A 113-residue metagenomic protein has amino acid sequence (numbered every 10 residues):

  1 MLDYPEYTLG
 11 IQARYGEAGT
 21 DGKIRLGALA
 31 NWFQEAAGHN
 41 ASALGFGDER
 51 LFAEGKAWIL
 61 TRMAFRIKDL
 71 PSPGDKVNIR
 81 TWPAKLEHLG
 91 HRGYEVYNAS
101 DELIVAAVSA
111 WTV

Functional and structural regions predicted by a protein language model:
M1-L60, V113: Hot-dog-fold acyl-thioester-processing enzymes
Y4, T8, A64-V113: HotDog/MaoC-like acyl-thioester-processing domains
